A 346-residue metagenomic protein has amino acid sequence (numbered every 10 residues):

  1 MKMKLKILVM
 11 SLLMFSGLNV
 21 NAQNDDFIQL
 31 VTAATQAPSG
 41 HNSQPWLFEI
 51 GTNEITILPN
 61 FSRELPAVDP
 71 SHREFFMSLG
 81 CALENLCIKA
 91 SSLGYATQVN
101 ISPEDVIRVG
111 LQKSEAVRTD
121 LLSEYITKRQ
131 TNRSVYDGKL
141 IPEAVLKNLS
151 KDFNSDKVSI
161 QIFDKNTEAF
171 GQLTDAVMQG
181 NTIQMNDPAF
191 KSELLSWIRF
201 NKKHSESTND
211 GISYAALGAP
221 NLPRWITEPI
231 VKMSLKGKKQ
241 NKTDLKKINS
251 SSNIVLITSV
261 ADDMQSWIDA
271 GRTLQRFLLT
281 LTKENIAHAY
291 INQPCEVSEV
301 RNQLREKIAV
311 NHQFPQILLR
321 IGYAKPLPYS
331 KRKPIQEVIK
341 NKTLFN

Functional and structural regions predicted by a protein language model:
M1-M3, I126: Short alpha-helical segments used as structural interaction elements across diverse proteins
M3-M10: Sec-dependent signal peptide recognition, specifically the positively charged N-region followed immediately by
L13: Short, basic/polar, glycine-containing "phosphate-handling" surface segments that engage DNA
S16-G17: N-terminal signal peptide c-region/cleavage motif recognized by signal peptidases
V20-N346: Acidic, surface-exposed loops and disordered segments
